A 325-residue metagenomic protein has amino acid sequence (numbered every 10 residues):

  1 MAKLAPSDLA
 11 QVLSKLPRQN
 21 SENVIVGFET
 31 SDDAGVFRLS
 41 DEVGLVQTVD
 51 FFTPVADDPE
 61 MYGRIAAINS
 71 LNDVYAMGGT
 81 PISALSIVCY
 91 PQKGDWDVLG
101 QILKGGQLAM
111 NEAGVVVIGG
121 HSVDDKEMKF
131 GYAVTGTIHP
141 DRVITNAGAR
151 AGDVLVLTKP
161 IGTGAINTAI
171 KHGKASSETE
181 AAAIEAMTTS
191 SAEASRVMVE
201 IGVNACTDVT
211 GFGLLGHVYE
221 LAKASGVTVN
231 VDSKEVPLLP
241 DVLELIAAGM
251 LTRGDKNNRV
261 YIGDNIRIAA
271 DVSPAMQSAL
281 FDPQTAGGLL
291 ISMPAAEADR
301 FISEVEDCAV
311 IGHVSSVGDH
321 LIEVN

Functional and structural regions predicted by a protein language model:
M1-D57, M61, M77, S86-C89 (+3 more regions): Extreme N-terminal cap/leader segments of soluble proteins
K3, Q92-V116, V123-F130, E200 (+1 more regions): Glycine-/charge-enriched secondary-structure boundary and capping motifs
N20-N23, S31-D32, D41-G44, G79-L85 (+11 more regions): Short coil/turn connectors at secondary-structure junctions
V24-V26, A34-F37, N72-Y75, Q107 (+5 more regions): A generic local secondary-structure boundary/capping motif
S40-V55, T80-A175, H313: Glycine-rich anion-binding loops of enzyme active sites
P59-L85, K104-E112, S190-G202, V209-L221: Small-aliphatic-rich amphipathic alpha-helix that forms the alpha element of a beta-alpha
A133-V143, E178-V199, V272-P274: Active-site glycine-rich loop that binds ribose-phosphate moieties when present
